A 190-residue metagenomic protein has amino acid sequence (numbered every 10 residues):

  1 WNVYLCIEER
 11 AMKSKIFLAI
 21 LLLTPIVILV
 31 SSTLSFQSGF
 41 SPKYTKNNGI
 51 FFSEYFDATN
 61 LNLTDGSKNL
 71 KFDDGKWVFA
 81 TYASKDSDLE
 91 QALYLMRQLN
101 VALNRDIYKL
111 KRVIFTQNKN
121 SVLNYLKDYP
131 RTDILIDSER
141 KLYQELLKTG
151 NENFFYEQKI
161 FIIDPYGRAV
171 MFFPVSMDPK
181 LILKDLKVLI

Functional and structural regions predicted by a protein language model:
W1-L61: N-terminal targeting signals for export/organelle localization
L61-L63, I162: Hydrophobic beta-strand positions
K71-L89, Y94-M96: Short active-site neighborhood of thiol/selenol oxidoreductases, capturing the structured segment around
L89-A92, Y156, V175, P179: Solvent-exposed, acidic/flexible segments
L93-V113: Conserved helix-turn-beta segment immediately C-terminal to the redox Cys motif in thioredoxin-like folds
Y94-V101, Q144, R168, K180 (+1 more regions): Solvent-exposed, polar/charged alpha-helical surfaces in well-ordered, non-transmembrane soluble domains, broadly
K111-Q117, S121-Q158: Short, internal strand/loop/helix patches that form the active-site neighborhood or redox-interaction surface
I162-I190: Thiol-/selenol-based redox modules, centered on thioredoxin-like and closely related oxidoreductase domains
